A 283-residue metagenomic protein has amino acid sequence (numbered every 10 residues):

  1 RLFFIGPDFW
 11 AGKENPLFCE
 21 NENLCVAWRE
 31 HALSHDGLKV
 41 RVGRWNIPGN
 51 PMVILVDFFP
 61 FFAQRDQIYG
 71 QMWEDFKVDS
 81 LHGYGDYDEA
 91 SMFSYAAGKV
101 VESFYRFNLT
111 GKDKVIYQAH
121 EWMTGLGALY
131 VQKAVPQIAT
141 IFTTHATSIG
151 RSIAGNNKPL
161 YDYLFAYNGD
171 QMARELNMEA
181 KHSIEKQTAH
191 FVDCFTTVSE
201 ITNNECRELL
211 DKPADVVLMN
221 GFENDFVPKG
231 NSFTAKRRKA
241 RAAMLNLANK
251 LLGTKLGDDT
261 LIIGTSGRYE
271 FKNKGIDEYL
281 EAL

Functional and structural regions predicted by a protein language model:
R1-L283: Catalytic cores of nucleotide-sugar-dependent glycosyltransferases that transfer UDP/GDP/TDP-activated
